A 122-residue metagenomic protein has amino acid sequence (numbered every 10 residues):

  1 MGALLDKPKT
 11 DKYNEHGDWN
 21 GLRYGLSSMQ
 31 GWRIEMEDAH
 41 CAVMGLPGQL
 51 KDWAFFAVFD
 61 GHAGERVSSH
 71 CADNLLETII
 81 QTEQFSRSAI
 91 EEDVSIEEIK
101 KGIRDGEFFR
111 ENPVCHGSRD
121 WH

Functional and structural regions predicted by a protein language model:
M1-H122: PP2C/PPM-type serine/threonine phosphatase catalytic domain
